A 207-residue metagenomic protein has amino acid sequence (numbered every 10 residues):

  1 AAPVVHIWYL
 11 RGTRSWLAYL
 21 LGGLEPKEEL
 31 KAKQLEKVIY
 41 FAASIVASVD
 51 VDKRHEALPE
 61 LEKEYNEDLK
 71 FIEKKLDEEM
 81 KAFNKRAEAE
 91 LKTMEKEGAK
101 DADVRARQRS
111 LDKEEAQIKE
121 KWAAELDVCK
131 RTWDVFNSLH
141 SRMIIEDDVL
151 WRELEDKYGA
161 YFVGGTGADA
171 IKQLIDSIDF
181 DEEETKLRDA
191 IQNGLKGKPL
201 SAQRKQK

Functional and structural regions predicted by a protein language model:
A1-K207: Conserved core architecture of multi-subunit DNA-directed RNA polymerases
